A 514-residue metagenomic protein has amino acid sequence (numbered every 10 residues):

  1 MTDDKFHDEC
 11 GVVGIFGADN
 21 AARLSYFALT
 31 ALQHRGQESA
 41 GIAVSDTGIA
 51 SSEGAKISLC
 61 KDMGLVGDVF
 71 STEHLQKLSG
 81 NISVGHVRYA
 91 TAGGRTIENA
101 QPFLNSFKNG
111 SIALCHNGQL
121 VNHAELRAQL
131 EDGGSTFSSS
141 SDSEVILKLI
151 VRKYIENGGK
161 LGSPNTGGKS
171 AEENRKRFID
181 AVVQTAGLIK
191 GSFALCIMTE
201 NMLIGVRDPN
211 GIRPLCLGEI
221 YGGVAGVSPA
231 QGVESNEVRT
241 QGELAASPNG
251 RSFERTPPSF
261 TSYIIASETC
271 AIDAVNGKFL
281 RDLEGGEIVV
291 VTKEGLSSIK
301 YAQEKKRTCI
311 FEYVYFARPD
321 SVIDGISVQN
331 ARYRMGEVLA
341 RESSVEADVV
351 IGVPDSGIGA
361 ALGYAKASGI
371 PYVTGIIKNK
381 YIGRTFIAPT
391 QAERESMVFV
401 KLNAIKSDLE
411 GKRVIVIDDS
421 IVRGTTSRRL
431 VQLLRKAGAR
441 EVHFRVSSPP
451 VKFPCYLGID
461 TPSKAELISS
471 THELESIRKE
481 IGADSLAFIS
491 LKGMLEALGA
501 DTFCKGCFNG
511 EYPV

Functional and structural regions predicted by a protein language model:
M1-G222, P258-E284, V290-A347, V353 (+2 more regions): Conserved short alpha-helical segments that host acidic/polar catalytic motifs at enzyme active sites
S51-S52, S163, S228, S235 (+3 more regions): Serine residues within intrinsically disordered or low-complexity segments
F70, S139, E144-L149, Y372-G383 (+1 more regions): A conserved beta-strand->alpha-helix junction
S135, E156, S344-D348, K366-V373 (+2 more regions): Secondary-structure transition/capping motifs at alpha-helix termini and the adjoining loop/turn into the next element
G159-N165, G223-A230, S235-G242: Intrinsic, low-complexity polybasic segments
N201-M202, N276-D282, Y301-Q303, Q432-V514: PRPP-dependent phosphoribosyltransferase catalytic core
V350, G357-Y364, S368, Y372 (+2 more regions): Extended, hydrophobic alpha-helical segments in both membrane/secreted and soluble proteins
G369-I415, T425, K452-D460: Short, glycine/charge-rich flexible loops or terminal/linker lids adjacent to PRPP-binding catalytic cores
